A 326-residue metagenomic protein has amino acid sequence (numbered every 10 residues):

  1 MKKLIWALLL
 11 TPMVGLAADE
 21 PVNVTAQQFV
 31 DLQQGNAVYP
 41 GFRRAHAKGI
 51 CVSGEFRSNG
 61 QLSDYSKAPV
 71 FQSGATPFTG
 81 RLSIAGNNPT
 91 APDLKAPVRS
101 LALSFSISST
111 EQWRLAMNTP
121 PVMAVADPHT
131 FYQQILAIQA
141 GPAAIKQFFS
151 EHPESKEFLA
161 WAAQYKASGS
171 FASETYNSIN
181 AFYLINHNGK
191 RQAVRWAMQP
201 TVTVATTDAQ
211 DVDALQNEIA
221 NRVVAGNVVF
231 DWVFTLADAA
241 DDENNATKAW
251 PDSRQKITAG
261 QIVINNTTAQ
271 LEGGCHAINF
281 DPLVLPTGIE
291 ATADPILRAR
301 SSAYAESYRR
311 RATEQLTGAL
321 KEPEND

Functional and structural regions predicted by a protein language model:
M1-A17: Gram-negative bacterial Sec-dependent N-terminal signal peptides
A18-D326: Active-site-adjacent core segments of small-molecule enzymes
